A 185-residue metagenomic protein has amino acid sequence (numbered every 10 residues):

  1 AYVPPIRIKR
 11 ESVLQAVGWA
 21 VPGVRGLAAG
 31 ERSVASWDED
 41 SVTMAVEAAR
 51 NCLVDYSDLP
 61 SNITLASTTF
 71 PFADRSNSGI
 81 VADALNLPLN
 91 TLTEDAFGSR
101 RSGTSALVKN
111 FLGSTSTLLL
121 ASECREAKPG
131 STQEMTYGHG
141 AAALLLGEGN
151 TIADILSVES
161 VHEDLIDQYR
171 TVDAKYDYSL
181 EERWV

Functional and structural regions predicted by a protein language model:
A1-E39, S131-W184: Condensing-enzyme catalytic core mediating Claisen C-C bond formation in acyl metabolism
G18, S57, N86-L87: Glycine-centered helix-boundary capping/hinge motifs
V24-G26, R32-V42, T69-L118, S122 (+1 more regions): Conserved catalytic cysteine-centered active-site region of acyl-thioester-dependent Claisen-condensing enzymes
A48-S61, V185: Phosphate/pyrophosphate-binding loops at sites that engage ATP/ADP/AMP, CoA/4′-phosphopantetheine, polyphosphate
L59-S61, P88-T91, G113-T117, S131-T132 (+2 more regions): Short coil/turn connectors at secondary-structure junctions
N62-T69: Short glycine-rich or small-residue beta-strand-to-loop segments that form or flank ligand, phosphate, metal/Fe-S
